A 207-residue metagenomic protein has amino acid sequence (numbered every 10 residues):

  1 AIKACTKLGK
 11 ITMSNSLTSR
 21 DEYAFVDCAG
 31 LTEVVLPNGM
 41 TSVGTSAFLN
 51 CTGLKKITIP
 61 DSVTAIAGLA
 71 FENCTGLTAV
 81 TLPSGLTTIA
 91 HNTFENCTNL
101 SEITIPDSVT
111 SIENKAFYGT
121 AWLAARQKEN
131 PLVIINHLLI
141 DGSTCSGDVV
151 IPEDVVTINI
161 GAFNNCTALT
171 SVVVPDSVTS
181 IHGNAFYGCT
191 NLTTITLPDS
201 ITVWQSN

Functional and structural regions predicted by a protein language model:
C5-S19, A29-S42, T52-A65, C74-T88 (+5 more regions): Structural signature of tandem-repeat unit edges
